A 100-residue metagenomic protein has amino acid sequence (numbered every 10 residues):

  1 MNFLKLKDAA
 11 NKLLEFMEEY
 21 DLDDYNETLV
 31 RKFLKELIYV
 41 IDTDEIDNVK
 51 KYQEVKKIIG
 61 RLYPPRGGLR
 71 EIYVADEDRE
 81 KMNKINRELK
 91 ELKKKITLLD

Functional and structural regions predicted by a protein language model:
M1-E36, L89-D100: Short terminal alpha-helical segments
M1-K5, L22, N26, D47-E54 (+2 more regions): Non-transmembrane, amphipathic alpha-helical segments
A9-A10, V40, A75: A sequence-composition feature that detects small, non-aromatic residues
Y20-L69: Amphipathic alpha-helical interaction modules
K57-D100: Amphipathic alpha-helical binding modules
